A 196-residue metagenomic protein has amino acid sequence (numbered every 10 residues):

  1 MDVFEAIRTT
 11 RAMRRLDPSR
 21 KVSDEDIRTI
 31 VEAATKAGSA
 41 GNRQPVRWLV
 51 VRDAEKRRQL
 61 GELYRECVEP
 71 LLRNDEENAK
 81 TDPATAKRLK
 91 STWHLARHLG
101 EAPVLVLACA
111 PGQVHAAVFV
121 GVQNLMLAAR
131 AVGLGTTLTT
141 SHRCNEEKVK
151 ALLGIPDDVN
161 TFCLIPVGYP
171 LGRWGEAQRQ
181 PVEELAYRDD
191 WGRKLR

Functional and structural regions predicted by a protein language model:
M1-K21, D26, V31-A33: N-terminal targeting/leader regions
A6-T9, M13, L89-S91, C163-R196: C-terminal helix-cap and adjacent tail motif
T10, I30, A34-T35, V104-L152: Small-aliphatic-rich amphipathic alpha-helix that forms the alpha element of a beta-alpha
A37-R43: Glycine-rich phosphate/pyrophosphate-binding beta-alpha loops
Q44-V118: Glycine/small-residue-rich phosphate/adenosyl-binding loop
D53, L60, K148-V149, Y169: Short Asp/Glu-rich motifs
V68-A79, L153-Q178: A glycine-rich helix N-cap at a beta->alpha junction
E101-V104, L134, D157-T161: Short coil/turn connectors at secondary-structure junctions
